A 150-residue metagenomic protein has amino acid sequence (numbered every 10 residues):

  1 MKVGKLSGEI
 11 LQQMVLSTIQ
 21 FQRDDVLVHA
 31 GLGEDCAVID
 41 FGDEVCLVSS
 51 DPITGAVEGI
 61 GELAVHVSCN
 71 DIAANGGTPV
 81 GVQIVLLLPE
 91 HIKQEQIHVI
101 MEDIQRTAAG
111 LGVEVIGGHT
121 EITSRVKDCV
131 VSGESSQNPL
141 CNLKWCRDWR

Functional and structural regions predicted by a protein language model:
M1-A56, N75, I84, Q105-A108 (+1 more regions): Extreme N-terminal cap/leader segments of soluble proteins
G4-G8, Q12, G31, G61 (+2 more regions): Generic structural signal for well-ordered, non-membrane alpha-helical segments in soluble metabolic enzymes
Q22-D25, G59, V67, L140: Hydrophobic alpha-helical context, especially transmembrane and signal-peptide helices
D40-V48, P52-I53, V80-R150: Glycine-rich anion-binding loops of enzyme active sites
L63-N75: Alpha-helical scaffold segments that flank or form the walls of functional sites
